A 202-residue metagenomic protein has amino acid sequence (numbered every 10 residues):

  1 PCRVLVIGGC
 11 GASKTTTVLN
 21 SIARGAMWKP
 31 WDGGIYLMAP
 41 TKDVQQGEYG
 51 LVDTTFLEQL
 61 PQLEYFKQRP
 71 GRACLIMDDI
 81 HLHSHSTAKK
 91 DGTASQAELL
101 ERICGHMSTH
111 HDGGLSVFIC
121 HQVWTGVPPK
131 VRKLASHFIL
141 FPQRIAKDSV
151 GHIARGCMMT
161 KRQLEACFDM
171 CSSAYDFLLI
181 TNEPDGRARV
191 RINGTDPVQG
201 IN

Functional and structural regions predicted by a protein language model:
C2-A26, Y36, P40-V44, L51-Q163: Conserved P-loop NTPase motor cores
C2-V4, S173-N202: Conserved P-loop NTPase motor module
G34-I35, L51, T93, R187 (+2 more regions): Intrinsically disordered, low-complexity regions
V150-G186: P-loop/Walker A phosphate-binding loop and immediately adjacent motor/lid segment at beta-alpha junctions
